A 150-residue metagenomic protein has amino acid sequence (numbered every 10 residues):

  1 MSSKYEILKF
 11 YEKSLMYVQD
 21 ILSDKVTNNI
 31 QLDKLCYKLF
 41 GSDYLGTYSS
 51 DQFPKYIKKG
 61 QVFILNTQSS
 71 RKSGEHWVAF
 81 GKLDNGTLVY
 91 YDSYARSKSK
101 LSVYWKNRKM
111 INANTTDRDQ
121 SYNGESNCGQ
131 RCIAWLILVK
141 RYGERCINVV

Functional and structural regions predicted by a protein language model:
M1-V78, D84-L88: Cysteine protease catalytic domains with a Cys-His-Asp triad
V62-E144: Cysteine protease-like catalytic core of ubiquitin/ubiquitin-like
R145-V150: Intrinsically disordered, low-complexity charged/polar segments
